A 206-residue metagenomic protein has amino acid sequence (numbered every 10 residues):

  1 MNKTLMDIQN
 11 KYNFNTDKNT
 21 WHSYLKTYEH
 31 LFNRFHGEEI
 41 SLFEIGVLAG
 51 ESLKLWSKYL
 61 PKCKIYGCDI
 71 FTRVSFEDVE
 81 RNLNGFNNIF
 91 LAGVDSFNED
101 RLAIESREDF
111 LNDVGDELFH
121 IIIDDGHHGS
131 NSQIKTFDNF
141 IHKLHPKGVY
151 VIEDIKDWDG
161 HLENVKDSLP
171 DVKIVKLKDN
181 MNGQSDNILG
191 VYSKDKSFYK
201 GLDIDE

Functional and structural regions predicted by a protein language model:
M1-I123, H127-I152, K156-E206: A short alpha-helical cap/connector motif
